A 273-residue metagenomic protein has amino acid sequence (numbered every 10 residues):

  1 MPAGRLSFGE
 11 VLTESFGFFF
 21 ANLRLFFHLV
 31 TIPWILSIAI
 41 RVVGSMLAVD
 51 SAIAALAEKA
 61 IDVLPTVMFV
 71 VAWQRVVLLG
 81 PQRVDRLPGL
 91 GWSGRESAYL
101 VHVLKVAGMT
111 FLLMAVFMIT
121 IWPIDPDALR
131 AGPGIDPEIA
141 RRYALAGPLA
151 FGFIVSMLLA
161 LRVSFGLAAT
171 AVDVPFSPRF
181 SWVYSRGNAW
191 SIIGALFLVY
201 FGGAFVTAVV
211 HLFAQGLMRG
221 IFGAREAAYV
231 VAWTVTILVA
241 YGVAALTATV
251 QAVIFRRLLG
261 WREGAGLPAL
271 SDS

Functional and structural regions predicted by a protein language model:
M1-V49, G152-A224, G264: Nonpolar helix-loop interface/hinge motif
V11, R142, A189, Y229-V230: Primarily residues marking transmembrane-helix entry/exit sites
L12, G17, N22-R83, H102-L129 (+3 more regions): Short, small/hydrophobic-residue-rich motifs at membrane-helix boundaries and re-entrant hairpins of integral membrane
A52-A54, E58-R86, R162-V174, L196-S273: Juxtamembrane transition segments at transmembrane-helix termini in multipass membrane proteins
D85-S97, P178-A189: Membrane-interface segments at loop-to-transmembrane junctions
L87-A115, P137-F153: Alpha-helical membrane-spanning segments of integral membrane proteins, especially the hydrophobic core of TM bundles
A98-H102, S185-A195, L267-S273: Cytosolic juxtamembrane regulatory segments of multi-pass membrane proteins
I124-R141, A214-R225: Membrane-interfacial helical/loop segments at transmembrane boundaries in membrane proteins
